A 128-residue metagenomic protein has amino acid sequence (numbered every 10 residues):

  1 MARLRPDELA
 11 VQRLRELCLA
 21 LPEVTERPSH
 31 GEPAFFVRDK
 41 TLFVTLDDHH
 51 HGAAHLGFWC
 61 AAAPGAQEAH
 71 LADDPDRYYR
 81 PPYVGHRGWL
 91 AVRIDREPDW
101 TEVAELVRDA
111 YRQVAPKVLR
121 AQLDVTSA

Functional and structural regions predicted by a protein language model:
M1-A128: Charge-dense, helix-prone N-terminal extensions
